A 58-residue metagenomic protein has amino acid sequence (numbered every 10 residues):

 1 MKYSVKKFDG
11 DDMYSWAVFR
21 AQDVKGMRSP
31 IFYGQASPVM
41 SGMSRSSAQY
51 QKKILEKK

Functional and structural regions predicted by a protein language model:
M1-Q35, M40-K58: Short N-terminal "domain-start" leader segments that mark the transition from disordered tails or signal peptides into
